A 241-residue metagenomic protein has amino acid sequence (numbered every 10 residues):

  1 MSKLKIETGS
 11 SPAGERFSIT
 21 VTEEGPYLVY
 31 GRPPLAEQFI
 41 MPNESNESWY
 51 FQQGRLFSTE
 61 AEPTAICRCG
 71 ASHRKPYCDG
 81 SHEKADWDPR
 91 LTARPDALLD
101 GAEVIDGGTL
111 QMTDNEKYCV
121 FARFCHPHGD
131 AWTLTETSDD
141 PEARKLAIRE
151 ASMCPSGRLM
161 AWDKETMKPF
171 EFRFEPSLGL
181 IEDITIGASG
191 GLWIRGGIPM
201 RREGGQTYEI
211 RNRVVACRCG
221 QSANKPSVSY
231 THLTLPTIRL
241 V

Functional and structural regions predicted by a protein language model:
M1-T22: Iron-sulfur (Fe-S) cluster-binding modules
G9, V21-T22, A36-F51, E83-D106 (+3 more regions): Non-heme iron-sulfur electron-transfer modules
T20, I66-P76, Q111-G129, P141-G157 (+2 more regions): Cysteine-centered iron-sulfur cluster-binding motifs in ferredoxin-type domains/subunits of redox enzymes
E47-P63, R202, E209-R213: A cross-kingdom feature marking solvent-exposed beta-strand/loop segments within repeated, beta-rich binding/scaffold
L56, D79-E83, Q111-N115: Functional cation/ligand-contacting sites centered on basic and imidazole/sulfhydryl donors
E62, C69, K75, H82-P89 (+2 more regions): Extracellular/periplasmic metallocenter environments
A102-R123, P127-H128, E175-P176, L180-R202 (+1 more regions): Short, solvent-exposed interaction modules
T231-T237: Conserved small/polar residues in nucleotide/adenosyl-binding loops
